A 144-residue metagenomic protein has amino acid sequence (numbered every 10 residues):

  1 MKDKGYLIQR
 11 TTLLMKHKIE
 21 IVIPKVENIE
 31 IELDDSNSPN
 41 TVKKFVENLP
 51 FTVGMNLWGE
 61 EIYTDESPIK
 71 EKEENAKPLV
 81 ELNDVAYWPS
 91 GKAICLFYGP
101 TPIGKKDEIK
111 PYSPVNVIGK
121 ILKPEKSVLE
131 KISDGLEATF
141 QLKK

Functional and structural regions predicted by a protein language model:
M1-D3, V117: Intrinsically disordered, low-complexity segments enriched in small/polar residues
D3-N48, T52: Start-of-domain signal
I31-K44, N48-K144: Glycine-rich active-site loops that engage anionic ligands at enzyme catalytic sites
